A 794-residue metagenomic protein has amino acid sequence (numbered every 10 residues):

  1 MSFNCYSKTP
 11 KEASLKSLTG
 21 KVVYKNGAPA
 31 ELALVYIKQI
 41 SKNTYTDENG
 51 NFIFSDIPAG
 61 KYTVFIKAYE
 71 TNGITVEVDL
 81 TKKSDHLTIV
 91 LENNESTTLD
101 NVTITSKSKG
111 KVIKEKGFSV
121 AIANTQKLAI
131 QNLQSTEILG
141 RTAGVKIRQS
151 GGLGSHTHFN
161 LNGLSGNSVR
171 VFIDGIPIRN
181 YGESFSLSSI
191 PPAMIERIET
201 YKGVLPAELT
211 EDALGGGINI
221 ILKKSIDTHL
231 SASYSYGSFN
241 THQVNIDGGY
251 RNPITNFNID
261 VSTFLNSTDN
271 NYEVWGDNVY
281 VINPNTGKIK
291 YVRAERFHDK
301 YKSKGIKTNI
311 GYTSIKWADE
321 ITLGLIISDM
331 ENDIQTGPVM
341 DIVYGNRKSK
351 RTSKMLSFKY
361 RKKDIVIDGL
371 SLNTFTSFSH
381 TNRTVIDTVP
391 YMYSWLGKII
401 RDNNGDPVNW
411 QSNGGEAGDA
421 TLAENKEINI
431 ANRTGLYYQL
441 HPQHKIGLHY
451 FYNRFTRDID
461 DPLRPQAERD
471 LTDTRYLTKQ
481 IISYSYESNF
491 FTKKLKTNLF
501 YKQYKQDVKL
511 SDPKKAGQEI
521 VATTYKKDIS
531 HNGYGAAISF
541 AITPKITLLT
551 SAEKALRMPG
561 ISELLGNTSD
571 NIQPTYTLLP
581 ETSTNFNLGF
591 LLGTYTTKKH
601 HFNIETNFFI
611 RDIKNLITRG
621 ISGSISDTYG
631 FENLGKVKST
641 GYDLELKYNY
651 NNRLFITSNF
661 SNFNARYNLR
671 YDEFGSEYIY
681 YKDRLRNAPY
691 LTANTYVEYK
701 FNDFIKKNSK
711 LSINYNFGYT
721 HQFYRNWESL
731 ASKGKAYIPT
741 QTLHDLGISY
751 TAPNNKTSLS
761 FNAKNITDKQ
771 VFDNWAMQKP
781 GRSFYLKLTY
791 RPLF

Functional and structural regions predicted by a protein language model:
K25, L34-Y36, K67-T71, T81-A129: Short, acidic, small-residue-rich periplasmic hinge/interaction motif at the N-terminus of Gram-negative outer-membrane
S55, I176-G203: Short acidic/polar hinge/loop motifs at secondary-structure boundaries that mediate gating or recognition
I89, P192-S231: A beta-strand signature from Gram-negative outer-membrane beta-barrel systems, especially the internal plug domain
T136-P177: Extracytoplasmic beta-strand/coil segments of soluble accessory domains associated with Gram-negative outer-membrane
N309-D329, R351-Q518, T523-Y525, I529-K545 (+4 more regions): Face-selective signature of the C-terminal outer-membrane beta-barrel domain
Y504, N603, N607-D612, G630-N726: Gram-negative outer-membrane beta-barrel transporters
L549-E553, P580-T640, S661, Y667: Membrane-embedded beta-barrel scaffold of Gram-negative outer-membrane proteins
L556, K614-N615, I713-L743, I748-F794: C-terminal beta-signal and adjacent terminal beta-strands/loops of Gram-negative outer-membrane beta-barrel proteins
